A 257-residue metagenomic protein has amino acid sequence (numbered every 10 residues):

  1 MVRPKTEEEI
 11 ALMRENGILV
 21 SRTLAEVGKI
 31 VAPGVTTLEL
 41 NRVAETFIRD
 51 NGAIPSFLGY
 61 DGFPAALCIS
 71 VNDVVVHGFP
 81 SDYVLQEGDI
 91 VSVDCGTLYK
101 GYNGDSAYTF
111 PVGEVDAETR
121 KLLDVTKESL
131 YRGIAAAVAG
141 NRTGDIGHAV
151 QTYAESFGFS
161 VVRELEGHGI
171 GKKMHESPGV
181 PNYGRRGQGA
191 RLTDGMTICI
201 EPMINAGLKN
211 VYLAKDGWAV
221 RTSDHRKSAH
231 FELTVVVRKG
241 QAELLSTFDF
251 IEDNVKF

Functional and structural regions predicted by a protein language model:
M1-F257: Active-site neighborhoods and metal-handling regions in enzymes and metal-associated proteins
